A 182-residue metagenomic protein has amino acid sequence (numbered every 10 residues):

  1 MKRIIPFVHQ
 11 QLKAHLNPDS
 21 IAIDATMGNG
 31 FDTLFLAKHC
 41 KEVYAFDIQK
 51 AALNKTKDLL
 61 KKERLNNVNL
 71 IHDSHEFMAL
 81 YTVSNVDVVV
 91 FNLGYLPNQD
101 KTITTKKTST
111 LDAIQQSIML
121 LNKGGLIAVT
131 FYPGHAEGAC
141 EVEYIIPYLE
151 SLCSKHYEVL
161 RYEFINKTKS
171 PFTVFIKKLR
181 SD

Functional and structural regions predicted by a protein language model:
M1-I21, F31: S-adenosyl-L-methionine
N17, L65, L121-K123: Helix-to-beta-strand junctions that scaffold the AdoMet/dcAdoMet cofactor pocket in Class I SAM-dependent enzymes
N29-K41: Conserved SAM-binding loop of SAM-dependent methyltransferases across substrates and taxa, primarily the Class I
E42-D47: Conserved SAM-binding motif I beta-strand of class I
N54-V83: S-adenosyl-L-methionine
G94-A113: Mobile active-site "lid"/loop adjacent to the S-adenosyl-L-methionine
L120, G124-F131: Conserved beta-strand signature within the Rossmann-like core of class I S-adenosyl-L-methionine
G138-D182: Class I S-adenosyl-L-methionine
